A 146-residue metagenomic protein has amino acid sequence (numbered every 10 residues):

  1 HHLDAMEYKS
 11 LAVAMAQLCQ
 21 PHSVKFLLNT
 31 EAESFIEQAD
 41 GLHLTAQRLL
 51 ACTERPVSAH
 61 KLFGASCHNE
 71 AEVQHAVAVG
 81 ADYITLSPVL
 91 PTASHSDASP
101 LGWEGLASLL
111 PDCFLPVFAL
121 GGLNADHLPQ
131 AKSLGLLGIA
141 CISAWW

Functional and structural regions predicted by a protein language model:
H1, A46-R55, T85-D97, A125-W146: Glycine-rich phosphate-binding active-site loops on the catalytic face of alpha/beta enzymes
H1-K9: N-terminal polybasic phosphate/anion-binding patch
K9-L28, L49, E54-N69, D97-A125: Alpha-helix-loop-beta-strand connector modules within alpha/beta enzyme cores
S10-A14, A32-F35, L86-P88: A generic short-segment signal for beta-strand/edge and adjacent turn/coil regions
F26-D40, H68-G80, L110-A119, L123-C141 (+1 more regions): Catalytic cores of alpha/beta
E37-R48, F63-A107, P111: Glycine/Thr-rich beta-alpha phosphate-binding loop at enzyme active sites
